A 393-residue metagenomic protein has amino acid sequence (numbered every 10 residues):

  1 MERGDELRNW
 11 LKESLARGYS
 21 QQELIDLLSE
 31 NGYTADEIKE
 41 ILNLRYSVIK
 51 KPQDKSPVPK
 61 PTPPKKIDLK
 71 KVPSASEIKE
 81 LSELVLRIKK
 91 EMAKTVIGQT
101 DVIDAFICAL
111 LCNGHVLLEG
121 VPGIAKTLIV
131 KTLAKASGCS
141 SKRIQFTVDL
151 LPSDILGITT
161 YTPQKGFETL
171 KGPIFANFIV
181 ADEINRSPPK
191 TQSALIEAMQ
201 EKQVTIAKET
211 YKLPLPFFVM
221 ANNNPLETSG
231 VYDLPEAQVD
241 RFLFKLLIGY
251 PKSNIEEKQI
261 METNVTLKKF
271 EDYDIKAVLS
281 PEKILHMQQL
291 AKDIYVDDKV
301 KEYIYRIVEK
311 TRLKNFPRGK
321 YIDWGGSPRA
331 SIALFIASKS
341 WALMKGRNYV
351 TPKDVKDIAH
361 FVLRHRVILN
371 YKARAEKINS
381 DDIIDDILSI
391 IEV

Functional and structural regions predicted by a protein language model:
M1-P52: Eukaryotic low-complexity, mixed-charge intrinsically disordered interaction/regulatory segments enriched in acidic
I67-K71, R312-V393: C-terminal engagement/docking regions of AAA+ P-loop ATPases
I78, T95, K245-R318, R347-N348 (+3 more regions): Conserved C-terminal "switch" segment of AAA+ ATPases
I78-I124: Pre-Walker A (pre-P-loop) alpha-helix and adjacent loop at the N terminus of AAA/AAA+ ATPase modules, a conserved
A105-C108, Y161-V180: Conserved alpha-helical scaffold flanking the Walker A/P-loop in AAA+ ATPase domains
L110-T147: Walker A/P-loop
A136-Q164: AAA+/P-loop NTPase substrate/partner-engagement loops
T162-K165, E183, S187-T191, M199-I294 (+1 more regions): Canonical AAA+ ATPase core
